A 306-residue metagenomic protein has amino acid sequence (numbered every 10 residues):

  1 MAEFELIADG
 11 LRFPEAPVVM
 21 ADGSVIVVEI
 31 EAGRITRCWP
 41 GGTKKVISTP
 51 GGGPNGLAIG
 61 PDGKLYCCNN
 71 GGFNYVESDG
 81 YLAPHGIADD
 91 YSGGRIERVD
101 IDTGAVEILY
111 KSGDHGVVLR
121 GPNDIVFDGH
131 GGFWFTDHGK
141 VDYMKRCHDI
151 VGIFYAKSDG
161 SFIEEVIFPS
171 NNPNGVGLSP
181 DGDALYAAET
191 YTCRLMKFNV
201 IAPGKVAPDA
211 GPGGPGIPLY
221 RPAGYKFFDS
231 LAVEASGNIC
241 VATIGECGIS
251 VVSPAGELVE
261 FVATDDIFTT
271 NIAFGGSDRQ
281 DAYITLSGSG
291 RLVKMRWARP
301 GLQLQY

Functional and structural regions predicted by a protein language model:
M1-R12, W39-G42, Y110, P212-L219 (+2 more regions): A short helix->beta-strand "capping" segment at the edge of beta-propeller domains
A8-D22, P50-Y81, D90-R95, G113-F133 (+6 more regions): Beta-rich, blade/repeat-based domains predominating in secreted/periplasmic proteins but also intracellular
V28, R37-W39, V99, A156 (+3 more regions): Hydrophobic/aromatic beta-strand positions that recur at structurally equivalent sites within the blades
I30, N70-G72, H138-K140, H148 (+6 more regions): Short loop/turn segments immediately following the C-termini of beta-strands
R34-T36, G94-E97, V151-F154, R194-M196 (+2 more regions): A short loop-to-beta-strand structural motif that recurs across blades of beta-propeller domains
G86-G104, D149-D159: Beta-propeller blade signature
T192-A202, P212-E257: Loop/turn-rich, solvent-exposed surfaces of beta-rich toroidal or solenoidal domains
F198-D209, R296-Q303: Short loop/turn segments immediately following beta-strands, especially the blade-tip and inter-blade linker loops
